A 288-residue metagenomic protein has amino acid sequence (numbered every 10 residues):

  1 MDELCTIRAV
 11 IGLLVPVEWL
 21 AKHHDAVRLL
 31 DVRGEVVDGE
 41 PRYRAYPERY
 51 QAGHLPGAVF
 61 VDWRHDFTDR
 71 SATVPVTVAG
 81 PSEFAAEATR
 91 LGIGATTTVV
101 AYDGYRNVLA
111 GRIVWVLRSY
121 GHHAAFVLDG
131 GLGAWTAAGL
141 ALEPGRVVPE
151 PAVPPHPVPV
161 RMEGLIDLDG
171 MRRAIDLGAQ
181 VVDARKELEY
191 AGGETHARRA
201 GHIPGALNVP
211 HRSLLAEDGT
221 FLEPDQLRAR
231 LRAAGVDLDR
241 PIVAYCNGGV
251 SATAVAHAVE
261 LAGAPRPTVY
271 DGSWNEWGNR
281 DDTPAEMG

Functional and structural regions predicted by a protein language model:
D2-G288: Cytosolic catalytic domains that perform sulfur/thiol-centered chemistry
